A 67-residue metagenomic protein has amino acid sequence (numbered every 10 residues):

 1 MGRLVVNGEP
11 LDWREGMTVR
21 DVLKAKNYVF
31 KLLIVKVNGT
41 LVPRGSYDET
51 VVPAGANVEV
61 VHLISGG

Functional and structural regions predicted by a protein language model:
M1-G66: Ubiquitin-like/PB1-type beta-grasp interaction modules and other compact soluble beta-rich domains
